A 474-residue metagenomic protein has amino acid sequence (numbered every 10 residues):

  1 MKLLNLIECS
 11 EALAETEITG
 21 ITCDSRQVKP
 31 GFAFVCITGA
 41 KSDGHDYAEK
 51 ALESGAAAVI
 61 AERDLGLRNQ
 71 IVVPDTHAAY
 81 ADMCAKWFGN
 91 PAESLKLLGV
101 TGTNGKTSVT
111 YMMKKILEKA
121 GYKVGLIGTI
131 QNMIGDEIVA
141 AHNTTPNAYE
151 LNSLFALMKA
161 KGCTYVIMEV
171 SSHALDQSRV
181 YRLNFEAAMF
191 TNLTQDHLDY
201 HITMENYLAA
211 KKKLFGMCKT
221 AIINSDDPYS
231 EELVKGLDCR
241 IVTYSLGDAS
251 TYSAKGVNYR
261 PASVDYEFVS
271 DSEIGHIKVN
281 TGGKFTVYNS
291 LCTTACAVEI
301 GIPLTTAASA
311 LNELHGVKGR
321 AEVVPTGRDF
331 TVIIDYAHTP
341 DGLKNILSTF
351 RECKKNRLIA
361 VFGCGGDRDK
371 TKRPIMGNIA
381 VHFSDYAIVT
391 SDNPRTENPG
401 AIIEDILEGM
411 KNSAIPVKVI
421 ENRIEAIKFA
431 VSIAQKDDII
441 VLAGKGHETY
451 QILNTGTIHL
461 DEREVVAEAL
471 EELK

Functional and structural regions predicted by a protein language model:
M1-A12, Q27-A33, D43, C292-G319 (+1 more regions): ATP-dependent carboxylate-amine ligase
M1-D82, K86, P228, S253-N258 (+6 more regions): N-terminal leader/targeting and accessory segments in enzymes
L3-L4, A61-L67, D176, F185-V332 (+2 more regions): Acidic, Mg2+-coordinating active-site environments of NTP-dependent enzymes
I18, P30-G31, A56, L67-R68 (+5 more regions): Short, well-ordered alpha-helix to beta-strand connector turns
G44-I60, I71-A79, E186-N192, A209-K211 (+3 more regions): A short, gly/pro- and small-residue-rich
R63-L65, T129-I130, S172, L193 (+4 more regions): Short, ordered loop/turn segments at secondary-structure junctions
L67-R68, M133-V139, Q195-Y200, R368 (+2 more regions): A short acidic, helix-capping loop that chelates divalent metal ions and anchors anionic groups
Y80-A221, S225, Y229-R240, C353-K354: Phosphate-binding loop of NTP-binding sites
